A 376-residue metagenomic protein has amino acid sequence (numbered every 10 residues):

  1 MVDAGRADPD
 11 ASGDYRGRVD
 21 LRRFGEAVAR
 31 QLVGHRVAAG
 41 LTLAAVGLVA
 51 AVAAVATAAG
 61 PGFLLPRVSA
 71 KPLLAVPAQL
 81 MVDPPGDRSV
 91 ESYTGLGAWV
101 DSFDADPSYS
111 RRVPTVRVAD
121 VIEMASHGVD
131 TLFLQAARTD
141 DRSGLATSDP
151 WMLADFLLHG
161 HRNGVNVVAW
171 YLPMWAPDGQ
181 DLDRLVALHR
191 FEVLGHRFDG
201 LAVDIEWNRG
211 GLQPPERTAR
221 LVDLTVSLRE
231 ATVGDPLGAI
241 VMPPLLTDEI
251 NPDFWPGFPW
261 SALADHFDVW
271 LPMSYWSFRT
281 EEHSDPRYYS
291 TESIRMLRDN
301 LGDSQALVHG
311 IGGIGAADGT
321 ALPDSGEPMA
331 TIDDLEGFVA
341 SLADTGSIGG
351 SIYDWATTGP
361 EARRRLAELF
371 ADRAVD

Functional and structural regions predicted by a protein language model:
G60-M124, P173, I314: Boundary/entry segment of secreted carbohydrate-active catalytic domains
P66, S274-Y275, E281, D303-D376: Substrate-binding cleft of secreted/luminal carbohydrate-active enzymes
D106-A125, G179-L194, N251-L263, P328-S341: Short, acidic/polar
T115-D140, H196-G200, T345: Catalytic domains of carbohydrate-active enzymes, especially glycoside hydrolases
F133-Q135, L188-T218, S351: Active-site groove signature of glycoside hydrolases
L134, D199, I205-R209, W255-Y288 (+1 more regions): Aromatic- and acid-rich polysaccharide-binding/catalytic face of secreted or lumenal carbohydrate-active enzymes
N166-A176, V222-W255, S304-G312: Aromatic-lined carbohydrate-recognition surfaces of secreted/lumenal glycan-active proteins
P243-L271, D318-D324, P328: Substrate-binding cleft/loops of secretory-pathway carbohydrate-active enzymes
